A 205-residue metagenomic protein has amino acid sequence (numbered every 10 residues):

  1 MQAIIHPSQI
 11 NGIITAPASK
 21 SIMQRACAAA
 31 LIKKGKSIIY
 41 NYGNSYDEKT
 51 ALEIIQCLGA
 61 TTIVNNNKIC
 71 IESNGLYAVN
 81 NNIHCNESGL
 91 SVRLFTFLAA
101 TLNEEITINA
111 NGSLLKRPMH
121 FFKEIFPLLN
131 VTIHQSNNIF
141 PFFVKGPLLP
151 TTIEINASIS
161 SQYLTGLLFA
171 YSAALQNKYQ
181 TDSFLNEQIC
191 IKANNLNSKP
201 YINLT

Functional and structural regions predicted by a protein language model:
M1-T205: Structural preference for solvent-exposed beta-strand-turn elements and adjacent flexible terminal/loop segments within
